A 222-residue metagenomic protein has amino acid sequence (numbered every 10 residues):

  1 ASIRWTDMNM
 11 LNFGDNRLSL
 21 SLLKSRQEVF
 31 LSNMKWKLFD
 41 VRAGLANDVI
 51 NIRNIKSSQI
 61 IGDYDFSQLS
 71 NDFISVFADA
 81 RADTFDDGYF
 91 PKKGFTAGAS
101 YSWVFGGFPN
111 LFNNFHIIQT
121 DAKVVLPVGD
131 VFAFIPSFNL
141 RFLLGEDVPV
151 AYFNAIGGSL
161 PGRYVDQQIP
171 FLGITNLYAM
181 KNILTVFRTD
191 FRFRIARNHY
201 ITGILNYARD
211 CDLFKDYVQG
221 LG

Functional and structural regions predicted by a protein language model:
A1-F77, R81, F85, S159-P170 (+3 more regions): Gram-negative/organellar outer-membrane beta-barrel architecture
R17-L18, S58-Y64, F115-I117, A151-L160 (+1 more regions): Flexible, surface-exposed loop regions and adjacent strand-edge segments of Gram-negative outer-membrane beta-barrel
N51-S57, L111, E146-A155, L213-Y217: Outer-membrane beta-barrel and related beta-rich outer-membrane complex signature in Gram-negative bacteria
V76-A196, G203: C-terminal outer-membrane beta-barrel translocator/porin domains of Gram-negative envelope proteins and their
D190-G222: C-terminal hydrophobic structural anchor segments that stabilize assembly/packing rather than catalytic chemistry
